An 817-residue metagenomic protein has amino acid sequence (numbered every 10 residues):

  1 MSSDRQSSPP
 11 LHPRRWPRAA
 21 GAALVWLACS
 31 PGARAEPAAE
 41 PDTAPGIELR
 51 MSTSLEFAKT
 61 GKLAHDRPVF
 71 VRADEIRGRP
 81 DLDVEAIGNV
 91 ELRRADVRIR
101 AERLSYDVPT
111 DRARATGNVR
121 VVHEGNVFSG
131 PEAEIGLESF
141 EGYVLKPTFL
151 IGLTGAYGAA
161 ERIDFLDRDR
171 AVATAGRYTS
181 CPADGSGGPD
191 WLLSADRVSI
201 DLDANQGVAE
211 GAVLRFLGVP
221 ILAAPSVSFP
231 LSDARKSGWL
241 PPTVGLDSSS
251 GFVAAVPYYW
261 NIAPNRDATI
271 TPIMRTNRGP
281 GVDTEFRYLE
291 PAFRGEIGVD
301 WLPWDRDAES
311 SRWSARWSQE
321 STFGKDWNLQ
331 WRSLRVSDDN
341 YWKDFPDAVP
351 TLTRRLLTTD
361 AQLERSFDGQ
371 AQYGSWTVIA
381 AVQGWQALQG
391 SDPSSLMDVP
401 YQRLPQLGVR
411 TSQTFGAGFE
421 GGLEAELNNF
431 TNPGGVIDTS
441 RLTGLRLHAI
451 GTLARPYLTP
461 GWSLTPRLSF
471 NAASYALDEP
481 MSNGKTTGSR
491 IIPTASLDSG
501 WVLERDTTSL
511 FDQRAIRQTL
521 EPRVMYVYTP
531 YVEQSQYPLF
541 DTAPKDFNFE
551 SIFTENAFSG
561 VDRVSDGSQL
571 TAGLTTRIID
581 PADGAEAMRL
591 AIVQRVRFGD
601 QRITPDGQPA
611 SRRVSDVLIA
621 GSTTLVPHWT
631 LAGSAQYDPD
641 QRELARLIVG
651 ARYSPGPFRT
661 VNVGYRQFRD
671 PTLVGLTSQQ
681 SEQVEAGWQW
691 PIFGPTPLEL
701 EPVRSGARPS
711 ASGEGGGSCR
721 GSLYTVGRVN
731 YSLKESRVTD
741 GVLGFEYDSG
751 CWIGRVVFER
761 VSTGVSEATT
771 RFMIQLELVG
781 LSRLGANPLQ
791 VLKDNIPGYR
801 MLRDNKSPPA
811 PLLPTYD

Functional and structural regions predicted by a protein language model:
M1-A39, L781, L789-D817: Cleavable N-terminal export/targeting peptides
D4, P13-P17, A33, L49 (+4 more regions): Short, intrinsically disordered low-complexity segments
P17, A35-I47, A224-V227, L240 (+1 more regions): Long, low-complexity, polar and repeat-rich extracellular regions of very large Gram-negative surface proteins
V25, A73-D74, W501: Short, Lys/Arg-rich amphipathic segments at extreme N-termini
E36-A175, L192-A195, S199-G211, I270 (+1 more regions): N-terminal amphipathic/hydrophobic interface segments
R94, S180-P182: Short, solvent-exposed loop/turn segments at secondary-structure junctions
N126-G142, I151-T179, S186-L193, D201-D817: Outer-membrane beta-barrel proteins and related beta-barrel translocases across Gram-negative bacteria
